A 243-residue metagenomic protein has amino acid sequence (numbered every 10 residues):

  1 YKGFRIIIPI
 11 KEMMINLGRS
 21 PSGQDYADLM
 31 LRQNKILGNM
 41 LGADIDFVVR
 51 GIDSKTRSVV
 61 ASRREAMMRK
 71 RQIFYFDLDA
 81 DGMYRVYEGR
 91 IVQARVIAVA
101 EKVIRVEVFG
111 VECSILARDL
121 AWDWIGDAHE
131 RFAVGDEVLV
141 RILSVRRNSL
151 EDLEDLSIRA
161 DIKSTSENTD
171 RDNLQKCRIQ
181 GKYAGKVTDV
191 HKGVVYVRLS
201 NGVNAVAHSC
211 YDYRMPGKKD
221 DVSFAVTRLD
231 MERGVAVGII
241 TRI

Functional and structural regions predicted by a protein language model:
Y1-I243: Single-stranded RNA-binding regions, centering on S1/OB-family and related RNA-binding modules
